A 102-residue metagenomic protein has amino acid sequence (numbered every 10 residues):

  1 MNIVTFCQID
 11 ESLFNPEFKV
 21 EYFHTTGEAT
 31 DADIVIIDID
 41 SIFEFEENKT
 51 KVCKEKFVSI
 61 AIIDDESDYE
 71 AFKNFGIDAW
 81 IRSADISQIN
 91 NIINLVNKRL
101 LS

Functional and structural regions predicted by a protein language model:
M1-T25: Short, charged N-terminal beta->alpha structural module
V4-D10, I36-I42, I62-D65, S83-D85: Structural motif
D10-N15, I42-E46, S67-A71: Short, charged/polar "capping" segments at the starts of alpha-helices and the immediately preceding loops
F18, E55, N74-I77: Short, structured coil segments at secondary-structure junctions
T30-E55, D65-E66: Conserved phosphotransfer microenvironments
K56-I60: Proline-centered loop/turn at the N-terminus of a beta-strand
E66, K73-N94: Output/docking surface of receiver
N94-S102: The C-terminal output helix
